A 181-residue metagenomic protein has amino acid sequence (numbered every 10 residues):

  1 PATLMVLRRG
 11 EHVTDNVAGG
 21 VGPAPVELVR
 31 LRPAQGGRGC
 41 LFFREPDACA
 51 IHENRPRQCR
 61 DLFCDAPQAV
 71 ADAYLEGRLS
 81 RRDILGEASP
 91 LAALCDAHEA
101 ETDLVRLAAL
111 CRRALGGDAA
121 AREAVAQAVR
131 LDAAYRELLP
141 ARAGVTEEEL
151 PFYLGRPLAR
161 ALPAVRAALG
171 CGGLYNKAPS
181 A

Functional and structural regions predicted by a protein language model:
P1-P179: Hydrophobic scaffolds flanking metal-cofactor catalytic centers in soluble metalloenzymes
